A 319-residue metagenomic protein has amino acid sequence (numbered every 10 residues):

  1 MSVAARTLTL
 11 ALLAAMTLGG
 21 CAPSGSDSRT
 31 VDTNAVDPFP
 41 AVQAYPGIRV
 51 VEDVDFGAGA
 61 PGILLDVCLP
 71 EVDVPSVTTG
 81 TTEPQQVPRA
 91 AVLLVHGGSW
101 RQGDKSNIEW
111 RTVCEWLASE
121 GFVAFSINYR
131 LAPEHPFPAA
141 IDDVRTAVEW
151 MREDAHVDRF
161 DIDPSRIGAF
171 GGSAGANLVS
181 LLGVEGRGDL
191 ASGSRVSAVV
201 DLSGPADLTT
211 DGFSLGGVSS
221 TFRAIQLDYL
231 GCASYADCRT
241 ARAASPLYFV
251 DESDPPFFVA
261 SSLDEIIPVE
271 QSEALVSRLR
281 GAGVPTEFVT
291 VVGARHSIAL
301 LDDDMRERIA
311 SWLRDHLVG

Functional and structural regions predicted by a protein language model:
M1-L8: Bacterial N-terminal signal peptides that target proteins for export
T17-G20: C-terminal motif of bacterial Sec signal peptides marking the signal peptidase cleavage site
P23-G319: Alpha/beta-hydrolase superfamily serine-hydrolase fold, recognizing
